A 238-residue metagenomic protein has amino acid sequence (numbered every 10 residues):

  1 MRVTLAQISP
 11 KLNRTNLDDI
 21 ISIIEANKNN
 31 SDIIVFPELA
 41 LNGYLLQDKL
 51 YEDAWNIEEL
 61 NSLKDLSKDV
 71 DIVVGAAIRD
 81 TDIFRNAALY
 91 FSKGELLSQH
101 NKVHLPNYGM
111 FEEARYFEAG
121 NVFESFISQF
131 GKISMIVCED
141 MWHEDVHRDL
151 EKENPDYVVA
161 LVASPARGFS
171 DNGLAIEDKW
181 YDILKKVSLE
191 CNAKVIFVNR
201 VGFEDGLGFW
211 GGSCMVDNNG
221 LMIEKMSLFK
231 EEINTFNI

Functional and structural regions predicted by a protein language model:
M1-P10, R14: Short beta-strand segments enriched in small/hydrophobic residues
V3, E25-Y51, V73-V74, D140 (+3 more regions): Active-site beta-strand/loop signature of hydrolases that rely on acidic residues for catalysis
Q7-S9, N101, N199: Residue-level recognition of beta-strand->loop/alpha-helix junctions
T15-A26, H143-D149: Short, acidic/polar
W55-V73, W142-L228: CN hydrolase (nitrilase-like) catalytic-core segments centered on the catalytic cysteine and neighboring Lys/Glu
I57, D80-Y157, L161, A166-G168 (+2 more regions): Active-site catalytic loop in hydrolytic enzyme cores
H104-P106, L228-E232: A short acidic/small-residue loop/turn micro-motif
